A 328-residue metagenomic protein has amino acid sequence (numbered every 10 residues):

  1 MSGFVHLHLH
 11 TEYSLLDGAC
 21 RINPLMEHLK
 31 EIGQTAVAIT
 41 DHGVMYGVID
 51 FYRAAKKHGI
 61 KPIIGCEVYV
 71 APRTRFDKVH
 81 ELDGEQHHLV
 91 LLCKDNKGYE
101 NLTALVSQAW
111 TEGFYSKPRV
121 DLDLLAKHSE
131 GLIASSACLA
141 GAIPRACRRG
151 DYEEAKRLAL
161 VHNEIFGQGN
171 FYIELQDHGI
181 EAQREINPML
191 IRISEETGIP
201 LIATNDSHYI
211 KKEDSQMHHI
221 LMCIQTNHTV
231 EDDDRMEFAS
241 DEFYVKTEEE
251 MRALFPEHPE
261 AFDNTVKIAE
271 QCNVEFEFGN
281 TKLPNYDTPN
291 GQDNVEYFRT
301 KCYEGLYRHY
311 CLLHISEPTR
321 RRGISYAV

Functional and structural regions predicted by a protein language model:
M1-L312, S316: Phosphodiester-processing cores and adjacent nucleic acid-binding clamps
C311-V328: Residue-level detector of conserved catalytic or cofactor/ligand-binding positions in enzyme active sites
